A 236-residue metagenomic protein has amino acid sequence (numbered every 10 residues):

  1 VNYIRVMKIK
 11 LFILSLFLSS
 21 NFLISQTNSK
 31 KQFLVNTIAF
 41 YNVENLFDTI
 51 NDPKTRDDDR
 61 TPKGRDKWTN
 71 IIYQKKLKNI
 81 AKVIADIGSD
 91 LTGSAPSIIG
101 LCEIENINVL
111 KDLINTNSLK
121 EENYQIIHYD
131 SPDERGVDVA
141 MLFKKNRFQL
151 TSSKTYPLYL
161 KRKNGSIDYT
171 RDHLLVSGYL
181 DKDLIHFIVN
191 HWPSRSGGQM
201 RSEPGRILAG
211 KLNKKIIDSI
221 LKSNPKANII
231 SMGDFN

Functional and structural regions predicted by a protein language model:
V1-K31: Bacterial Sec-dependent N-terminal signal peptides
L23-N117, I127-V139: N-terminal, active-site-proximal structural segment of metallo-dependent hydrolase catalytic domains
L34-T37, S94-I98, E121-Y124, D181-I185 (+1 more regions): Loop/turn elements at helix/coil->beta-strand transitions in domains of secreted/extracellular proteins
T37-N45, S152, L184-S194: Active-site-proximal beta-strand elements of phosphoester/diester hydrolases
E44, E105, P193, F235-N236: Catalytic metal-binding/acid-base residues of hydrolase active sites
K54-D57, D183, F187-S202: Active-site His/acidic residue clusters
I104-L184, W192: Structured beta-strand-rich core segments of catalytic domains in phosphoester-bond hydrolases
R195-N236: Flexible, glycine-rich surface segments
